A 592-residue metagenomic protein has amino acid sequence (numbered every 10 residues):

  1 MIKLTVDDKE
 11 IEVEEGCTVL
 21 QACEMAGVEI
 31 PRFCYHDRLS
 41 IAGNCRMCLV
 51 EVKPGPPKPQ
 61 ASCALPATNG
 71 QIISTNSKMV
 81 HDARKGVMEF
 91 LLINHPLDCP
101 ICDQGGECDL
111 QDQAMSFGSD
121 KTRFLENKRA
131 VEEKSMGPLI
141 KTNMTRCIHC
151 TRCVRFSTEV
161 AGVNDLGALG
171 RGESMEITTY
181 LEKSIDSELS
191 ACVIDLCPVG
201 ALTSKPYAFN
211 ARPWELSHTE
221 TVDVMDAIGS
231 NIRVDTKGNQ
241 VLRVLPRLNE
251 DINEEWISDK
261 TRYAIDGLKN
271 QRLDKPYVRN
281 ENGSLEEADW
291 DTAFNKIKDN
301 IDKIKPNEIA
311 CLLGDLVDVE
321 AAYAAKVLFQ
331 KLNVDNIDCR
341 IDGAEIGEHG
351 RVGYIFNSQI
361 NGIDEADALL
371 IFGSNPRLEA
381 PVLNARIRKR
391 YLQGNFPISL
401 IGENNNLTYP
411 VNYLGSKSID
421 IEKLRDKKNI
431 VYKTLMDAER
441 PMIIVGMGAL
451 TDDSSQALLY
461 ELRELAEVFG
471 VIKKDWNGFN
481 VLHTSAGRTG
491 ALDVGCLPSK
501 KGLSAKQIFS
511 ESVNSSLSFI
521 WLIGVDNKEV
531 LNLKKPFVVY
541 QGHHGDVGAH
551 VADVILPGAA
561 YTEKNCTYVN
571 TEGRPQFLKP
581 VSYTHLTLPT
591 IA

Functional and structural regions predicted by a protein language model:
M1-D7: Eukaryote-biased recognition of intrinsically disordered, low-complexity regulatory segments
T5, N69-T75, I177-E182, Y409 (+1 more regions): Short beta-alpha connecting loops at secondary-structure transitions that line or flank enzyme active sites
I11-G16: Short, contiguous acidic and Ser/Thr-rich linear segments
C17-Q21: Short, structural beta-strand-to-alpha-helix junction motif
F33-A42: Serine/threonine-rich, repeat-prone extracellular segments and beta-strand-based repeat modules of secreted/surface
R46-D223, I228-I232, G238-Q240: Fe-S ferredoxin-like electron-transfer domains and their immediately adjacent linker/connector regions across
L92, P96, N143, C150 (+4 more regions): Catalytic alpha/large subunits of respiratory electron-transfer oxidoreductases, centered on bis-MGD molybdoenzymes
T584-T590: Conserved small/polar residues in nucleotide/adenosyl-binding loops
